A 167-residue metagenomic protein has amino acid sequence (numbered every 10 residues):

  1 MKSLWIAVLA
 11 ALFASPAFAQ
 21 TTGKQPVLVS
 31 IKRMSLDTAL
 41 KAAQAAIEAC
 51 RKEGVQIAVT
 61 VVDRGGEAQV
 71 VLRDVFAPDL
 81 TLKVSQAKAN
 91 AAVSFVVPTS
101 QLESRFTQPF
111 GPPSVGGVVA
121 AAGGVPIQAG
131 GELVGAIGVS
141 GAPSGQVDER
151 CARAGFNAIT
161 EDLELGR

Functional and structural regions predicted by a protein language model:
M1-L4: Positively charged n-region of N-terminal signal peptides that target proteins for export
A14-P16: N-terminal signal peptide c-region/cleavage motif recognized by signal peptidases
Q20-R167: Flexible, solvent-exposed loop/hinge segments and secondary-structure transition points
